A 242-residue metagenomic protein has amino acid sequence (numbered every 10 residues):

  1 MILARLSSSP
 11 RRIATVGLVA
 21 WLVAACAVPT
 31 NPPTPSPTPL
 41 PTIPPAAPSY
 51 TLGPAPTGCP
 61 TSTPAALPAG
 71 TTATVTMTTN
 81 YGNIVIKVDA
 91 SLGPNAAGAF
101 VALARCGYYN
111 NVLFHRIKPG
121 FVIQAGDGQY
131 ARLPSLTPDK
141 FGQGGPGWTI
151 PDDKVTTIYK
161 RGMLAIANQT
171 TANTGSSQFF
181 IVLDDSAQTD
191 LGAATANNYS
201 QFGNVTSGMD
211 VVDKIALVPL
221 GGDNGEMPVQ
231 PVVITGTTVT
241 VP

Functional and structural regions predicted by a protein language model:
M1-A24: Sec-dependent bacterial lipoprotein signal peptides
I2-L6, C26-P242: Cyclophilin-like peptidyl-prolyl cis-trans isomerases
